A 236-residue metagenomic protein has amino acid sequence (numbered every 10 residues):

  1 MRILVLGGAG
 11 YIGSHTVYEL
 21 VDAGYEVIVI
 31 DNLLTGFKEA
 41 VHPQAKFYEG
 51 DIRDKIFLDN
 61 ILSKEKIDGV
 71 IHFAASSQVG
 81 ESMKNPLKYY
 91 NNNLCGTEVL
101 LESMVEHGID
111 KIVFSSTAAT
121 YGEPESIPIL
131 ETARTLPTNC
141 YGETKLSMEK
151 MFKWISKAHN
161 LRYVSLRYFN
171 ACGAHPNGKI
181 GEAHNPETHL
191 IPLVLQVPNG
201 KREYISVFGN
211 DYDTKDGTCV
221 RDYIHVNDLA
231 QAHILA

Functional and structural regions predicted by a protein language model:
M1-A174: N-terminal Rossmann-like NAD(P)+-binding domain of SDR-like oxidoreductases, especially those catalyzing
C140-Y141, I234-A236: Ampipathic, surface-exposed secondary-structure segments
K153-I234: NAD(P)-dependent short-chain dehydrogenase/reductase
